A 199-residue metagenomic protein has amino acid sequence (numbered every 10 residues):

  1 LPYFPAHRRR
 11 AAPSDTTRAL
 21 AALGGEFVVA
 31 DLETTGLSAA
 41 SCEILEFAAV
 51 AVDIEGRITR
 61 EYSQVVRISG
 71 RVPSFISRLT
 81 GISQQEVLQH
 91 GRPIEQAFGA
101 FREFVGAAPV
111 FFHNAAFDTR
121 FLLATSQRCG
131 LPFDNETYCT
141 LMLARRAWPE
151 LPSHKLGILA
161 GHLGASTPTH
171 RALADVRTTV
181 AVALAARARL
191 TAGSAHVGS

Functional and structural regions predicted by a protein language model:
P2-N135, P149-S153, G157-H170: Conserved non-catalytic scaffold segment of RNase H-like nuclease domains
S126-C129, A186-L190: Active-site catalytic pocket residues across diverse enzymes, especially alpha/beta-hydrolases
P132-A144: Conserved beta-strand -> loop -> alpha-helix junction used to position metal-binding or nucleic-acid-contacting
A147, S166, A183-R189: Change "in soluble alpha/beta enzymes" to "in soluble alpha/beta proteins
A172-A186: Acidic, divalent-metal-coordinating active-site segment for phosphoryl/phosphodiester hydrolysis, typified by short
R187-S199: Mixed-charge, glycine-rich, non-catalytic linkers/tails in nucleic-acid processing enzymes
